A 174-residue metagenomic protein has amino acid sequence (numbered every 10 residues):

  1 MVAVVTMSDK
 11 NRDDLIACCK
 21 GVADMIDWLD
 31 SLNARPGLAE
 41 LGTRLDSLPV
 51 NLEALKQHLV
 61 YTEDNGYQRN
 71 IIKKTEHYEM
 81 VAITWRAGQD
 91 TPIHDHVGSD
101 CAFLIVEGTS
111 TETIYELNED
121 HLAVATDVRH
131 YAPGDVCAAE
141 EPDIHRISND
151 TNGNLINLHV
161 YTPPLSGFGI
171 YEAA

Functional and structural regions predicted by a protein language model:
M1-E53: N-terminal leader/capping segments at the start of a protein or of a new domain
Q57-Q89: A short glycine-rich, His/Asp/Glu-containing loop-to-beta-strand
V81-H96, E140-P142: Conserved short histidine dyad/triad with adjacent acidic residue
A87, G98-N118: Glycine- and acidic-residue-biased ligand/ion/polar-headgroup-sensing regions
A102, L117-I144: Short acidic-glycine-tyrosine-enriched beta hairpin
A102-F103, N152-F168: A short hydrophobic beta-strand segment most commonly corresponding to one strand of the jelly-roll/cupin
I147-T151: Asparagine-centered strand-capping/turn motif at beta-strand->loop junctions
